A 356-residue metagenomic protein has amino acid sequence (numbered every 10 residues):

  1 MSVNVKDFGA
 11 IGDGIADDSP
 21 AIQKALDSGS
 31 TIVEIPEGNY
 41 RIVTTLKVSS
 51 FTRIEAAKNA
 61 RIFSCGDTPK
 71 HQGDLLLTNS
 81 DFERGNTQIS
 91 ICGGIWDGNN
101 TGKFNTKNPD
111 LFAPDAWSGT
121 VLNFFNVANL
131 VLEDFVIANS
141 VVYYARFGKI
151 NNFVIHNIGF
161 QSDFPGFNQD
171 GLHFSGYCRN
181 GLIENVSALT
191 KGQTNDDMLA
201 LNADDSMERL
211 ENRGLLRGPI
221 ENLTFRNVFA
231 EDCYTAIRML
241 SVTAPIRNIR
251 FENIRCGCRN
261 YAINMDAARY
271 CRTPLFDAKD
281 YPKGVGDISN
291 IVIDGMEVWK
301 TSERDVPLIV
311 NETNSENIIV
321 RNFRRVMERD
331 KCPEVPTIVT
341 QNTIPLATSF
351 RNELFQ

Functional and structural regions predicted by a protein language model:
M1-Q356: Extracellular/periplasmic carbohydrate-active domains that bind, remodel, or depolymerize complex polysaccharides
